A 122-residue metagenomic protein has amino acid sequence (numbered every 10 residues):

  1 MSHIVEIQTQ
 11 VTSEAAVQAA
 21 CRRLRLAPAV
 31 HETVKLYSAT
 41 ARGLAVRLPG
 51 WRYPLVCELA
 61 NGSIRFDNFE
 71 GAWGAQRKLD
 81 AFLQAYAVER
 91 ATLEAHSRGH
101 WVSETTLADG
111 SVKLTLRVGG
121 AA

Functional and structural regions predicted by a protein language model:
M1-A122: Interaction-mediating elements
